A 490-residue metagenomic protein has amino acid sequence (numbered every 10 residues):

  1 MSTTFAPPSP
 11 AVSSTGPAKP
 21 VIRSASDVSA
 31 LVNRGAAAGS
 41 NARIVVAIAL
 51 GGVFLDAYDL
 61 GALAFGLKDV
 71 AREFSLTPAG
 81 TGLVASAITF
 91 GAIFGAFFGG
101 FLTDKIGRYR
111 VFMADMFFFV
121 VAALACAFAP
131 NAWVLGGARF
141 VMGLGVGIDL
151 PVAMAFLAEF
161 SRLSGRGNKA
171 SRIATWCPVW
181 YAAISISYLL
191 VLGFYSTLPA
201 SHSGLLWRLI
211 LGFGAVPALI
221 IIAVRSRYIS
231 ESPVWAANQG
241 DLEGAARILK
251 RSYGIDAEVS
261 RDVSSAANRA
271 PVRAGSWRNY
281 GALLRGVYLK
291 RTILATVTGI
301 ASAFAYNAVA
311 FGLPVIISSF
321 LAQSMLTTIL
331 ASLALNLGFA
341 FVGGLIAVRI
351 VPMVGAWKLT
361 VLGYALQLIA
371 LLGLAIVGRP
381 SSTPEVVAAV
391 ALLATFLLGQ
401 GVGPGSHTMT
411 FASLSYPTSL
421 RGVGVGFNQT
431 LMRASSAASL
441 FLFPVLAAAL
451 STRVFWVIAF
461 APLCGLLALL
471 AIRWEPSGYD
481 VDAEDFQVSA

Functional and structural regions predicted by a protein language model:
S2-A490: Transmembrane-helix signature of 12-pass secondary carriers
